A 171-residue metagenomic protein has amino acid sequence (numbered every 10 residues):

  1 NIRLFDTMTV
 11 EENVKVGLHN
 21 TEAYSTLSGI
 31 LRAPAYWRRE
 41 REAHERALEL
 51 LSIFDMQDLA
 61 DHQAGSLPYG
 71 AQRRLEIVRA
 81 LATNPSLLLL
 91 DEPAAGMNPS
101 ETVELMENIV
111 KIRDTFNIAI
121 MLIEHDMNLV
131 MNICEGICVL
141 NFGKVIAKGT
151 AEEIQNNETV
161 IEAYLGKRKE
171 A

Functional and structural regions predicted by a protein language model:
N1-A171: Glycine-rich phosphate-binding loops of nucleotide-dependent enzymes
